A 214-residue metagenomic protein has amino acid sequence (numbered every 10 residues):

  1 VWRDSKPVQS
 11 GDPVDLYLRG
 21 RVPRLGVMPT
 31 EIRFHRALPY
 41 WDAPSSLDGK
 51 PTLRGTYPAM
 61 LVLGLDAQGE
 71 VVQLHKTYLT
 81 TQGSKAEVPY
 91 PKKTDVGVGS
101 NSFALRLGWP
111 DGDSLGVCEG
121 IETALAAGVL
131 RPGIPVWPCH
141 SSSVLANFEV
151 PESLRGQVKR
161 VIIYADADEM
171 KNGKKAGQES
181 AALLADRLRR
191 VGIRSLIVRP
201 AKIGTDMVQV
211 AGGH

Functional and structural regions predicted by a protein language model:
V1, V27, Y40-D42, S46-K50 (+5 more regions): Low-complexity, charged, repeat-rich alpha-helical/coil interaction segments
V1-M60, Q68: TOPRIM metal-binding catalytic domain and adjacent DNA-binding surface shared by DnaG-type primases
V1-R3, Y78, W137, L188: Tryptophan-centered motif/residue detector
P7, G116, G177: Charged, low-complexity surface patches
V22-P23, D66, R131, A211: Generic short alpha-helical hydrophobic face used as a protein-protein interaction/packing hotspot
R24, E31-R33, A104, G120 (+1 more regions): Residue-level preference for alpha-helix termini and adjacent loops
W41-G156: Phosphate-handling DNA/RNA-contact segment within nucleic-acid enzymes
G112-D113, I121-H214: TOPRIM fold recognition
